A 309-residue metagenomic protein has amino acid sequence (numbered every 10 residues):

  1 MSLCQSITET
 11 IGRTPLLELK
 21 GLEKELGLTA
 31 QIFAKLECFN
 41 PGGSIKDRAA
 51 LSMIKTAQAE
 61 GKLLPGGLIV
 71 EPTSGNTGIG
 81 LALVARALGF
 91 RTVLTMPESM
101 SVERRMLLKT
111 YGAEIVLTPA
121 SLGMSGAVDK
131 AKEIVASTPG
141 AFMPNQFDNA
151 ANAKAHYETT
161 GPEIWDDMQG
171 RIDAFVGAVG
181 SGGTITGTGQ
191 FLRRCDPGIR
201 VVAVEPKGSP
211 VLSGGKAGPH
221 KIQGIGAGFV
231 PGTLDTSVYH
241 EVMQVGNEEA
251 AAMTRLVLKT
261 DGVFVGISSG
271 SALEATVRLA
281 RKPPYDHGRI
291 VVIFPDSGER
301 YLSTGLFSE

Functional and structural regions predicted by a protein language model:
M1-E309: PLP-dependent amino-acid enzyme catalytic core
